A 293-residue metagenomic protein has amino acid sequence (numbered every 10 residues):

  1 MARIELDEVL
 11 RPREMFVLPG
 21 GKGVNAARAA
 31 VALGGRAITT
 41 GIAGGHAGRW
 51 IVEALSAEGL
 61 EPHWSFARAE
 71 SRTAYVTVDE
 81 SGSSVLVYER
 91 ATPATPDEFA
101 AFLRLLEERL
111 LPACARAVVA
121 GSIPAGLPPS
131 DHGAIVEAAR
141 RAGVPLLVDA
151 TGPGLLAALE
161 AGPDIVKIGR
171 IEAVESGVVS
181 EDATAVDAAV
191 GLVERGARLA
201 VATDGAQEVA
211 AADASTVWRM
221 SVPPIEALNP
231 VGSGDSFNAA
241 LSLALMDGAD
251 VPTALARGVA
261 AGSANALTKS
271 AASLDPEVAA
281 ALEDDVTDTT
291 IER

Functional and structural regions predicted by a protein language model:
M1-T40, R49-W50, S221, A227 (+1 more regions): Glycine-rich phosphate/adenosyl-contacting loop at the front of the ribokinase-like
R28, T73-T77, E208-A212: Short beta-strand scaffold segments in enzyme catalytic cores
S56-A69: A glycine-rich helix N-cap at a beta->alpha junction
V76-A113: Conserved phosphate-binding/catalytic loop of the ribokinase/pfkB sugar-kinase fold
A100-R104, P128-V136, E181-D187, R219-I225: Charged helix-capping and loop-helix junction motifs
A115-A183: Conserved beta-alpha-beta core of the PfkB/ribokinase-like small-molecule kinase fold
R141, L156, E160, A183-R293: Conserved phosphate-binding/catalytic region of the ribokinase-like
